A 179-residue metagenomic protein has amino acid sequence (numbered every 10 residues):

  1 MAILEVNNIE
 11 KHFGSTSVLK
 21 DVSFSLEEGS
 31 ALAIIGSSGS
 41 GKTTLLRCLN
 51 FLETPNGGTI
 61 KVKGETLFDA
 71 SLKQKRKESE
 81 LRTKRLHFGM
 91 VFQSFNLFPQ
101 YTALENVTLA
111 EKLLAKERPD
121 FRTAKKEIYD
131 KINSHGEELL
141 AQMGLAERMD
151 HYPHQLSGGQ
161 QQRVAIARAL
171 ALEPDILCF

Functional and structural regions predicted by a protein language model:
I35-S37: The feature captures the beta-strand-to-loop junction immediately N-terminal to the Walker
N50: Helix-to-loop junction immediately C-terminal to a conserved catalytic motif
G58-A70, A124: Conserved ABC transporter NBD signature motif
Y101-A110, E117: Short coil-to-helix segment of the ABC ATPase nucleotide-binding domain corresponding to the Q-loop/switch region
Y152-L156, Q160: Conserved ABC ATPase signature
A171-D175: A short, proline-enriched helix->beta-strand linker immediately N-terminal to the Walker B motif in ABC-type P-loop
